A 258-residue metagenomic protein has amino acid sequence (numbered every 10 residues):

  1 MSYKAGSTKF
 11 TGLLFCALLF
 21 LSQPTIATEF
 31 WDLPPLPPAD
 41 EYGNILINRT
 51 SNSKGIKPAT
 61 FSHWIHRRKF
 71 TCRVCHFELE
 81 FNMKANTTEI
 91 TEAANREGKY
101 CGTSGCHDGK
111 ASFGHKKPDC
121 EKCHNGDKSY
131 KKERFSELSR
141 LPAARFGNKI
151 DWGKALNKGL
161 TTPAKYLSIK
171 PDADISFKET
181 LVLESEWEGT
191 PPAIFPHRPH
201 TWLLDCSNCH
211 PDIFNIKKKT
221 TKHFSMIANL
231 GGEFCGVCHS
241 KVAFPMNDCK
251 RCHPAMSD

Functional and structural regions predicted by a protein language model:
S2-L13: Bacterial N-terminal signal peptides that target proteins for export
A5-G6, F20, E29, H197: Intrinsic disorder/low-complexity signature
G12-S22: Bacterial N-terminal signal peptides
I26-D258: Short sequence/structural segments immediately N-terminal
